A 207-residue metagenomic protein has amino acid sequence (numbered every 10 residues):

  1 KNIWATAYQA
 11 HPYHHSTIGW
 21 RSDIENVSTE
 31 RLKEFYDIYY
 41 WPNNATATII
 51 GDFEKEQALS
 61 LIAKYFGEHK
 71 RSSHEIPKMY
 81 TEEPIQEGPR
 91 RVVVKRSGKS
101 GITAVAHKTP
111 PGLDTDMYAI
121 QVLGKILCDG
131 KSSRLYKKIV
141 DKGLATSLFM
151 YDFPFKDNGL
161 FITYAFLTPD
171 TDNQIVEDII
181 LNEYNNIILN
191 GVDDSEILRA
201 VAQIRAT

Functional and structural regions predicted by a protein language model:
K1-S22, N44-I50, G101-P111, K137-T207: M16 family metallopeptidases and their MPP-like homologs
N2-A45, P77-E83, R90, I120: Histidine-acidic residue clusters that define the catalytic metal-binding segment of zinc metallopeptidase domains
Q9, T17, T46-P111, A202: An aromatic/glycine/proline-enriched structural segment found at the starts of mature extracellular/organellar domains
K33-D37, R90-V94, S147-F153: Short beta-strand/turn micro-motifs at beta-sheet edges
K55-L59, T115, T171-I175: Short, conserved charged micro-motifs
A63-G67, V122, V140, L181: Short, solvent-exposed amphipathic alpha-helical segments in soluble enzyme and RNA/protein-processing domains
F66, L127-K131, L181-I188: Short amphipathic alpha-helical signal-transduction/dimerization elements
V105, T115-L127, L135-K137: Active/ligand-binding-proximal structured segments within catalytic/core domains that scaffold catalytic residues
